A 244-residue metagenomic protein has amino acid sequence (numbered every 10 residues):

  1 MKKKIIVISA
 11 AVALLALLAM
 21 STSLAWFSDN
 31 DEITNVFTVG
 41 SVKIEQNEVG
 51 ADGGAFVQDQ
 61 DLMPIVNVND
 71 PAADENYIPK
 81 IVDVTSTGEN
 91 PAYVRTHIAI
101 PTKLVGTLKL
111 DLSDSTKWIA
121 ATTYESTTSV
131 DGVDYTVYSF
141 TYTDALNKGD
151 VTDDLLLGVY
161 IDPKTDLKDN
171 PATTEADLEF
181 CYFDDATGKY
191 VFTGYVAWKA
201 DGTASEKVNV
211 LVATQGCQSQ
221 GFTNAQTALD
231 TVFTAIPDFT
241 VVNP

Functional and structural regions predicted by a protein language model:
K2-P244: Long, small/polar-residue-biased beta-strand-and-loop interaction regions
